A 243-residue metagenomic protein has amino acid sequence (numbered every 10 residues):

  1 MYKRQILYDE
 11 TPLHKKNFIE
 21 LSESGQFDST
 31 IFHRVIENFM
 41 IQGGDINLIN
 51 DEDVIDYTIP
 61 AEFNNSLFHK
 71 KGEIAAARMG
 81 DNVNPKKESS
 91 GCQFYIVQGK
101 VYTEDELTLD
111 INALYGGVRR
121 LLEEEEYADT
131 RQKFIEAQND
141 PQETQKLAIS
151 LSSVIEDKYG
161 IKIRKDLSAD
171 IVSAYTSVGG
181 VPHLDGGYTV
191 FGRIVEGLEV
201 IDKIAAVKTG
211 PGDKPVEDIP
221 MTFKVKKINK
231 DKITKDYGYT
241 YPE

Functional and structural regions predicted by a protein language model:
K3-E243: Cyclophilin-like peptidyl-prolyl cis-trans isomerases
